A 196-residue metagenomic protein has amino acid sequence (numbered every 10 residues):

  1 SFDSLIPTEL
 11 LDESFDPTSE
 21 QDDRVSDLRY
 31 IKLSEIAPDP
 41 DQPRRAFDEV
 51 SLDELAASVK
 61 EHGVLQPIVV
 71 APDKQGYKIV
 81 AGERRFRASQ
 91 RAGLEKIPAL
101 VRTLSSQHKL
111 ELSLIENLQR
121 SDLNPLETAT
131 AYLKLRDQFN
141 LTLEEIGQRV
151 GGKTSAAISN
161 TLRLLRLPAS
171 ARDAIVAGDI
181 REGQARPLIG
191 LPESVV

Functional and structural regions predicted by a protein language model:
S1-R102, S113, Q119: Short, charged/polar connector segments at secondary-structure boundaries
T8, L123, E127-E145, R149-V196: Amphipathic alpha-helical extensions and coiled-coil-like segments
D22, D41, R45, Q75 (+7 more regions): Residues at structural and domain junctions
S26-Y30, A56-K60, V101-S105, I115-N117 (+4 more regions): Short hydrophobic/aromatic-rich motifs at helix boundaries and adjacent loops
Q107-L110: Switch/connector loops and helix/strand junctions flanking conserved nucleotide-binding motifs in nucleotide-processing
